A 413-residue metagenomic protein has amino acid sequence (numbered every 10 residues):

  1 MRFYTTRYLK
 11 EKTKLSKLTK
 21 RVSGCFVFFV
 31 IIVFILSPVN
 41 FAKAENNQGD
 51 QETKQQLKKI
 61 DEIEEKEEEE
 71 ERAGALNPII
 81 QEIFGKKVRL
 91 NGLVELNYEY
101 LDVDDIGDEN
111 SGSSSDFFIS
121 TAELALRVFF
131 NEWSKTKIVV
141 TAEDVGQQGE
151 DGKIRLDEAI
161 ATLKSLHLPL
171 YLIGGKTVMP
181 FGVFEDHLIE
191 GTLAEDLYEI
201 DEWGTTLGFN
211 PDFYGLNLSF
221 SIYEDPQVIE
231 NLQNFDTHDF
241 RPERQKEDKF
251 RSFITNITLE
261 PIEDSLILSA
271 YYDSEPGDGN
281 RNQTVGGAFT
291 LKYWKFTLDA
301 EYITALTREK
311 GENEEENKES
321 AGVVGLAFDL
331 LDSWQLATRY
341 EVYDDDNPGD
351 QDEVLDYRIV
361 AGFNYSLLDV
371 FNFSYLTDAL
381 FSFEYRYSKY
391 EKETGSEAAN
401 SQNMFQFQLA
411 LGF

Functional and structural regions predicted by a protein language model:
M1-R21: N-terminal secretory signal peptides that target proteins for export/translocation
F3, V39-Y98, D102-D105, Q408 (+1 more regions): N-terminal periplasmic/intermembrane-space "pro-region" immediately following the signal or transit peptide
C25-S37: Bacterial N-terminal signal peptides
L76-V103, S111-V228, T258-S265, G325 (+2 more regions): Outer membrane beta-barrel
N97-D108, W133, T141-Q147, M179-E190 (+8 more regions): Sequence/structural signature of outer-membrane beta-barrel proteins
S113-S120, G152-D157, E199-T205, K249-F253 (+4 more regions): Residues that define the transmembrane beta-barrel architecture of outer-membrane proteins
F250, N256-P348, E353, Y357 (+1 more regions): Detector for outer-membrane/organellar transmembrane beta-barrel domains, recognizing the amphipathic beta-strand
A361-L367, N400-F413: Outer-membrane beta-barrel "beta-signal"
